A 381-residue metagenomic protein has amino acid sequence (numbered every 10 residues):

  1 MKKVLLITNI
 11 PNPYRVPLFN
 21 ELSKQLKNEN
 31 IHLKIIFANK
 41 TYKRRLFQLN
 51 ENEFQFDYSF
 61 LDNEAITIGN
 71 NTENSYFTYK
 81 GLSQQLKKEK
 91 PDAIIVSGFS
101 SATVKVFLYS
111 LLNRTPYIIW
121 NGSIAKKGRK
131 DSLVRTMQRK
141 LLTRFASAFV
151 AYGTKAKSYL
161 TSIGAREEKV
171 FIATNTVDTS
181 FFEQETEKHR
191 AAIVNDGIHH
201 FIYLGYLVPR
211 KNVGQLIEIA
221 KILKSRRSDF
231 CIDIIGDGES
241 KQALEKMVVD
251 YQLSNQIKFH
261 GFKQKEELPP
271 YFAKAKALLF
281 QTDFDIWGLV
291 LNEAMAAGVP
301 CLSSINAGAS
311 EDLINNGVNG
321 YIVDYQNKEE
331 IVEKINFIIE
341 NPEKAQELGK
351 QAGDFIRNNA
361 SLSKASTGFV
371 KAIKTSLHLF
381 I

Functional and structural regions predicted by a protein language model:
L5, I193-A220: Conserved donor-binding/catalytic core segment of Leloir-type glycosyltransferases
T115-L133, F145-A148: A short, histidine- and acid-enriched strand-loop-helix "catalytic/donor-clamping" loop that lines the nucleotide-sugar
R144-K188, D196: Donor nucleotide-sugar binding/catalytic pocket of nucleotide-sugar-dependent glycosyltransferases
E245-K263: Nucleotide-activated donor-binding/catalytic signature segment of Leloir-type glycosyltransferases, i.e., the conserved
F262-K263, P270-A275: Short alpha-helical donor nucleotide-sugar binding micro-motif in glycosyltransferases
D283: Aromatic "clamp/platform" in nucleotide-sugar-dependent glycosyltransferases that forms part of the donor/acceptor
P300-S304: Short hydrophobic beta-strand element within catalytic cores of glycosyltransferases and related nucleotide-activated
N315-G317, Y321-K328, F337-E343: Conserved acidic donor-binding segment of nucleotide-sugar-dependent glycosyltransferases
